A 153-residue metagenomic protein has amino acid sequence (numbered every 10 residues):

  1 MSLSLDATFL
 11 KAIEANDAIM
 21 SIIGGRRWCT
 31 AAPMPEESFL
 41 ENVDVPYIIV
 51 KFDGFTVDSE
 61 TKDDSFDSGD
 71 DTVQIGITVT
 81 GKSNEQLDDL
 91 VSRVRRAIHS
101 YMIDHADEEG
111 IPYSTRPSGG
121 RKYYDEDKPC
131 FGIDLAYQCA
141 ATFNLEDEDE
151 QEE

Functional and structural regions predicted by a protein language model:
M1-D63, D149-E153: Small/polar-rich, solvent-exposed N-terminal microdomains that initiate assembly or binding
V43-P46, F66-V73, P112-S114: Glycine-rich, flexible loop segments associated with nucleotide phosphate handling
T61-G69, E126-K128: Short, solvent-exposed beta-strand/turn "edge" segments of beta-rich domains on protein surfaces
D67-E85, F131-F143: Oligomerization/assembly interface segments of phage tail-like spikes and tubes
L87-L90: Mid-chain, well-packed structural core segment of small domains
S92-E153: Acidic-leaning, charged glycine-interspersed low-complexity segments
